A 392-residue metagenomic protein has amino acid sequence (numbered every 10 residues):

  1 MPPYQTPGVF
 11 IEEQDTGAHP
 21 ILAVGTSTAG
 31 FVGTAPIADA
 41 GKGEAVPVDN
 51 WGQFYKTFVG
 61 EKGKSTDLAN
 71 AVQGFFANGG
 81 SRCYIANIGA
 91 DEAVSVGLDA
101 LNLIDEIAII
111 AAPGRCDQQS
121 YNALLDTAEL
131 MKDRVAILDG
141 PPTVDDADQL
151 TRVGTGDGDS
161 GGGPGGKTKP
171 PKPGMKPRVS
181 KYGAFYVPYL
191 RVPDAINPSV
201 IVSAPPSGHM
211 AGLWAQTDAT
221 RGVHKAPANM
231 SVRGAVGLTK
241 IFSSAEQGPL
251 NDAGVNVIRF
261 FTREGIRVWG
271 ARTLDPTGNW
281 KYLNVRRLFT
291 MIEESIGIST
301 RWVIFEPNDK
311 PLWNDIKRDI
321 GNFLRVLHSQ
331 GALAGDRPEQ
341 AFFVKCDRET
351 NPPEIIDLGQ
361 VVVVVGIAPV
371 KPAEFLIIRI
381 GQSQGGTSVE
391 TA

Functional and structural regions predicted by a protein language model:
M1-I88, A93-A392: Structured, hydrophobic secondary-structure cores that serve as assembly/anchoring elements
